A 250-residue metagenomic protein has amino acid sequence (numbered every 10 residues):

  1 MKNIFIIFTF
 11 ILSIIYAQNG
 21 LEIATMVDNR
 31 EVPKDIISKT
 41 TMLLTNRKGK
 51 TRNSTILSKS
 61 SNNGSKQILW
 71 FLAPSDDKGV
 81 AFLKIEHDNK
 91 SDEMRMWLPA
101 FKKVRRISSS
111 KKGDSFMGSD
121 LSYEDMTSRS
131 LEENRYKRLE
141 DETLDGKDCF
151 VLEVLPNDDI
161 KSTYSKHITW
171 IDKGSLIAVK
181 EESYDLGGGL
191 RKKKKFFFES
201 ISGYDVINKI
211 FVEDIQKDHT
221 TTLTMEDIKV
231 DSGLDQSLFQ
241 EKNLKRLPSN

Functional and structural regions predicted by a protein language model:
I4-I14: Sec-dependent N-terminal signal peptides
N19-A100: N-terminal mature ectodomain segment of secretory-pathway/periplasmic proteins
P33, G64-K66, N89-S91, L131 (+3 more regions): Extracytoplasmic
T51-R52, D77, N89, N134 (+2 more regions): Short solvent-exposed loop/turn micro-motifs enriched in small/polar/acidic residues
K59, K137-T143, F197-F198: Short amphipathic beta-strand and strand-loop transition segments with alternating hydrophobic
L72, L83, I107, D114-F116 (+2 more regions): Gly/Pro-enriched, hydrophobic low-complexity segments that function as extracytoplasmic propeptides/linkers
S237-N250: Short, low-complexity, Pro/Ser/Thr/Gly-rich segments in the mature regions of secreted, periplasmic
